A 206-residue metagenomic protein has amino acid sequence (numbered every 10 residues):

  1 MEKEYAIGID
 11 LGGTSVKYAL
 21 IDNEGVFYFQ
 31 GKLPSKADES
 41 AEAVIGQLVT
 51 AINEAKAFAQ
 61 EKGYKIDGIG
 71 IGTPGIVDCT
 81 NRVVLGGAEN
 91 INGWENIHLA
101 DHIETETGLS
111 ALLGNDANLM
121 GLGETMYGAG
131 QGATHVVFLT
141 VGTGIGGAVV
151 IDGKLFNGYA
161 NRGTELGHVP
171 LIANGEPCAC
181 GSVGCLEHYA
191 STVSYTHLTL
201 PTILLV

Functional and structural regions predicted by a protein language model:
K3-V44, V83-G86, N161: Short glycine-rich, Thr/Ser-proximal phosphate-binding strand/loop in the N-terminal lobe of ATP-dependent enzymes
A6-D10, I66-G70, V136-T140, A179: Short glycine-aspartate micro-motif
D22, C79, V150: Short, acidic, Ser/Thr-enriched surface-loop or helix-capping motifs
A37, A41-V49, Y64-I69, I76-H135: Glycine-rich phosphate-binding loop and adjoining helix at the ATP-binding site of ATP-dependent phosphoryl-transfer
Q47-Q60: Conserved active-site "lid/cap" helical segment
I71, Y195: Residue-level signal for inorganic ion chemistry
Q131-Y189: Glycine-rich phosphate-binding loop of actin/hexokinase-like ATP-binding domains
T196-T202: Conserved small/polar residues in nucleotide/adenosyl-binding loops
